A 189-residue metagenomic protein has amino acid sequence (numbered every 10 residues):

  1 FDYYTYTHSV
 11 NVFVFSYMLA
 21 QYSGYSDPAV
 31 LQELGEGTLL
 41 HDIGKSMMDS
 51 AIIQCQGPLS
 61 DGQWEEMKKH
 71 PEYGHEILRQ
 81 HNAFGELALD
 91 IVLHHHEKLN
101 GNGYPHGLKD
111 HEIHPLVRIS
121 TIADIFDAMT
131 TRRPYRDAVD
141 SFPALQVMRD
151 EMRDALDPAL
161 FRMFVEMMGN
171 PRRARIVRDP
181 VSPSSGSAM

Functional and structural regions predicted by a protein language model:
F1-M189: Histidine- and acidic-residue-rich, metal-dependent catalytic cores
